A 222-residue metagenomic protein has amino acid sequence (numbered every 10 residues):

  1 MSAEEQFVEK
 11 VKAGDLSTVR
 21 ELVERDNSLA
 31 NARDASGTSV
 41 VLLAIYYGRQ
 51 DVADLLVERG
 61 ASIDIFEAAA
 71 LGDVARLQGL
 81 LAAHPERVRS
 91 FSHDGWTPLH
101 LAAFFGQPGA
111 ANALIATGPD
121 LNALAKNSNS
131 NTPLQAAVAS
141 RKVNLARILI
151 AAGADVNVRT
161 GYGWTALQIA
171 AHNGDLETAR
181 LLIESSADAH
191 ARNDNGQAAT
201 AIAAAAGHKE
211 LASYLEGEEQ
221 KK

Functional and structural regions predicted by a protein language model:
M1-E9, D54-E67, A83, A152 (+3 more regions): Ankyrin-repeat-protein effector appendages
S2-F7, R33-V40, S62-E67, F91-T97 (+3 more regions): Ankyrin-repeat boundary/"N-cap" motif
S2-R33, G72-S90, P98: N-terminal segments that cap or nucleate solenoid repeat domains
E9-G14, L43-R49, E67-D73, L101-Q107 (+3 more regions): Ankyrin repeat A-helix N-terminal signature
L16-V23, R49-V57, D73-L81, Q107-I115 (+3 more regions): Ankyrin repeat structural motif
L29-A30, I63, V88, L121-A123 (+2 more regions): Ankyrin-repeat inter-repeat connecting loop/turn
L124-N127, N131-R147, A151: Alpha-helical adaptor scaffolds
N157-A198: Ankyrin-repeat and related helical/solenoid repeat scaffolds used for protein-protein interactions
